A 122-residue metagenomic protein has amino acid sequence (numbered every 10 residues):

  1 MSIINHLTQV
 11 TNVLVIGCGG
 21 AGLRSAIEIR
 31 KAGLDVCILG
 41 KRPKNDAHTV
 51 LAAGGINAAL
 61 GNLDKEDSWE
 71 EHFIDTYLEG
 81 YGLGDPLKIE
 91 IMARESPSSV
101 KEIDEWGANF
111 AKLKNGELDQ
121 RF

Functional and structural regions predicted by a protein language model:
M1-T11: A short, basic/flexible loop-to-alpha-helix module at the beginning of a structural domain
I3, K41-F122: Conserved N-terminal/central alpha/beta ligand/cofactor-binding core
Q9, V36, G82-L83: General secondary-structure edge motif
N12-I38: N-terminal Rossmann-like FAD-binding beta1-loop-alpha1 element of flavoenzymes
